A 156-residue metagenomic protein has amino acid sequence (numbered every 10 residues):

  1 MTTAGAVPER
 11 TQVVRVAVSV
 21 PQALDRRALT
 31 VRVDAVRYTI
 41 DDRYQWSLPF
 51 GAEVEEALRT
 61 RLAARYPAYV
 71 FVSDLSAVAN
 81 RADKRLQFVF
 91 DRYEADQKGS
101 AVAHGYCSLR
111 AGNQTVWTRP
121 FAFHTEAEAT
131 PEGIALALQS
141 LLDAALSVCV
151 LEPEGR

Functional and structural regions predicted by a protein language model:
M1, R65-Q114: Surface-exposed short loop/turn segments
M1-A52, E154-R156: A structural "domain/chain start" motif
P8-R15, R26, D41, A57 (+2 more regions): Extracytoplasmic
Q12-V18, T30, R85-V89, V102-S108 (+1 more regions): Soluble periplasmic/extracytoplasmic beta-strand elements of cell-envelope proteins
V20, S76, E126: Residues that form or immediately flank small-molecule/cofactor binding pockets and catalytic motifs
P21, A57-A68, A144, V148-R156: Structured segments of extracytoplasmic/periplasmic soluble domains in secreted or envelope-associated proteins
Y38-S47, Q114-V148: Short secondary-structure boundary motifs at beta->alpha junctions and helix caps
I40-V70: Mid-chain, structured segments of secreted extracytoplasmic proteins
